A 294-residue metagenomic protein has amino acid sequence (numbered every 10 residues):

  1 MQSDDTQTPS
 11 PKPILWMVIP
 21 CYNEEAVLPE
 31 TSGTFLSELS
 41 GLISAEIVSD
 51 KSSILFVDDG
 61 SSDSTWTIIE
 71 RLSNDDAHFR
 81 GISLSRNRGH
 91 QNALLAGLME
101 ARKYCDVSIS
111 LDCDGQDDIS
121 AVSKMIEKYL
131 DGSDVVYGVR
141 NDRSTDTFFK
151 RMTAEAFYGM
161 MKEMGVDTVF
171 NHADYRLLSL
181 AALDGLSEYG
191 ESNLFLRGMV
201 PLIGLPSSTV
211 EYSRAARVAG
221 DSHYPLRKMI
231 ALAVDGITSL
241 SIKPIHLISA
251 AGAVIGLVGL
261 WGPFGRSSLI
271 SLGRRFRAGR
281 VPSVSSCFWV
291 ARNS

Functional and structural regions predicted by a protein language model:
Q2-I14, R197-S294: Hydrophobic helical membrane-anchoring modules
Q2-T147: Structured catalytic core of nucleotide-sugar glycosyltransferases
N23, R176-S179, G252, A291: Residue-level detector of functionally special positions within alpha-helical transmembrane segments of multi-pass
P29, V48, V169-H172, L194 (+1 more regions): Non-catalytic, surface-exposed connector residues within folded enzymatic/regulatory domains
S37, G41, R71, D75 (+6 more regions): Conserved amphipathic alpha-helical interaction elements at protein-protein interfaces in regulatory, energy-coupling
I82-R86, H90-E100, V107, Q116-M199 (+1 more regions): Acceptor/aglycone-binding surface of glycosyltransferases and processive sugar-polymer synthases
